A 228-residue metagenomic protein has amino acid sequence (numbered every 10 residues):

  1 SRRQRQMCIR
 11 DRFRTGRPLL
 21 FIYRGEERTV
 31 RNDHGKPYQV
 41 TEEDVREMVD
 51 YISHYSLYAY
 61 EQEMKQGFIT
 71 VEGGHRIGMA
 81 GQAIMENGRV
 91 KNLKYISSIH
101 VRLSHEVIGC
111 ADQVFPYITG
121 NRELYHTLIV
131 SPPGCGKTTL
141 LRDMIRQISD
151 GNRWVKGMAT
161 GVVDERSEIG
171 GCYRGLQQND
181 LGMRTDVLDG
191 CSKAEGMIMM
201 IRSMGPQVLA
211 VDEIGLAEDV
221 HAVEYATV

Functional and structural regions predicted by a protein language model:
Q4-I9: Short, small-residue-biased leader/transition segments that mark boundaries at the very start of proteins
D11, M79, D164: Residue-level signature of catalytic and energy-coupling elements of molecular machines, predominantly ATP/GTP-dependent
G35-M64: A charged amphipathic helix-loop-strand protein-protein interaction module that recurs in cytosolic assemblies
Y55-L124: P-loop NTP-binding catalytic core
C110-E165: P-loop NTPase nucleotide-binding module
G120-R122, P132-P133, D150-V155, Q177-D180 (+2 more regions): Conserved catalytic network of the ASCE P-loop NTPase/AAA+ motor domain
S149-M200: P-loop NTPase switch/communication element
M204-V228: Conserved P-loop NTPase nucleotide-binding/switch module
